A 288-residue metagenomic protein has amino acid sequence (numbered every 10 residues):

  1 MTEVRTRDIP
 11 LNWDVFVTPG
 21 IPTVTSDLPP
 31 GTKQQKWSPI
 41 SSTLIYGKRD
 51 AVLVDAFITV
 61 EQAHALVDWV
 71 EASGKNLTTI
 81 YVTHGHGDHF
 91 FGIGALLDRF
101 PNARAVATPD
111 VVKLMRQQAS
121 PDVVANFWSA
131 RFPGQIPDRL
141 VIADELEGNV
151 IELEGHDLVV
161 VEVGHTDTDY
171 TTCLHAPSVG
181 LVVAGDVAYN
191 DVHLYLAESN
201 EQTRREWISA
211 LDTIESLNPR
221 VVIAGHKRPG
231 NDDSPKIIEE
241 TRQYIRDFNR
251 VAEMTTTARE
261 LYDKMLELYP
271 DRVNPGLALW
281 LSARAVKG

Functional and structural regions predicted by a protein language model:
M1-R49: Zn-dependent metallo-beta-lactamase
T2, A125, S216-V221, R228-G288: Accessory terminal helices/loops
V4, V112-Y170, P177-S178, L211 (+1 more regions): Metallo-beta-lactamase
D8-L11, Y46-A51, V150-V159, A176-V182: Beta-strand-turn-beta hairpins that frame and shape the catalytic cleft of phosphate-ester-processing enzymes
T23-S26, P30-P39, R49-T79: Pre-active-site segment of Zn-dependent metallo-hydrolases
I45, D55, V70, H84 (+6 more regions): Divalent metal-coordination and catalytic microenvironments
I58, V150, V163-E239, D247: Metallo-beta-lactamase
E61-A107: Active-site metal-binding motif and surrounding structural segment of the metallo-beta-lactamase
